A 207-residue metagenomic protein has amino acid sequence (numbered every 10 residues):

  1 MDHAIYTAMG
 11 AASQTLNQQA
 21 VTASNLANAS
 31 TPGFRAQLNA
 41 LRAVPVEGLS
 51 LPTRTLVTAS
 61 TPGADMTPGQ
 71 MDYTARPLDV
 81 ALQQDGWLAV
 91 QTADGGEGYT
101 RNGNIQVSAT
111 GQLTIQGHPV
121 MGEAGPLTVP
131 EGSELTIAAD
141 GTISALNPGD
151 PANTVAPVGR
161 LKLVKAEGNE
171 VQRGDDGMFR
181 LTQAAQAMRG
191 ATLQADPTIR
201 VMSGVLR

Functional and structural regions predicted by a protein language model:
M1-R207: Amphipathic alpha-helical polymerization modules
